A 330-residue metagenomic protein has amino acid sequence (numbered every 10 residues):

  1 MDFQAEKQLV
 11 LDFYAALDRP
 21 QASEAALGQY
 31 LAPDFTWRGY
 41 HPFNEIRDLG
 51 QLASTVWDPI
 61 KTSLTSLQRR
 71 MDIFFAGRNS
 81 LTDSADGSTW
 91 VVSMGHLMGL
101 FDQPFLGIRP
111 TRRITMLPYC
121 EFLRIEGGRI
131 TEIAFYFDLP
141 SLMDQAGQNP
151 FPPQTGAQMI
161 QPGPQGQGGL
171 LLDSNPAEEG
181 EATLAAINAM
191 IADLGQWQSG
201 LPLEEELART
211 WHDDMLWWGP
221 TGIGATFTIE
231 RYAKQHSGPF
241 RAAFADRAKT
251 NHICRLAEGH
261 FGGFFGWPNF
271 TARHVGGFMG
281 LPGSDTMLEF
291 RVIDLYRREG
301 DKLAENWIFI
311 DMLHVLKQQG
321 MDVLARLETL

Functional and structural regions predicted by a protein language model:
M1-L330: C-terminal and inter-domain tail/linker signature
